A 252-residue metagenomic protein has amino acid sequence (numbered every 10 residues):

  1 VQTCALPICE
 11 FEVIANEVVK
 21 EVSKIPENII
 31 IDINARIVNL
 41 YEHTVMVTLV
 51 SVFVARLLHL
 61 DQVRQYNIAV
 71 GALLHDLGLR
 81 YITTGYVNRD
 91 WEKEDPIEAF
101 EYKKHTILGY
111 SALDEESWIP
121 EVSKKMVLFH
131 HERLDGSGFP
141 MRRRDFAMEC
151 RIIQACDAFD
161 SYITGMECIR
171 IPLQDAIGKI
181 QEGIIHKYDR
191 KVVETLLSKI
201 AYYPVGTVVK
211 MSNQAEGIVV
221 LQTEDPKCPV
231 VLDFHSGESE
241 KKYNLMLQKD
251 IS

Functional and structural regions predicted by a protein language model:
V1, A5-E101, D114: Acidic/His-rich, divalent-metal-binding segments that scaffold phosphate/diphosphate chemistry
V1-C9, C168-S252: Terminal helices and disordered tails flanking the catalytic cores of nucleotide-processing hydrolases
I14-E21, A112, K179, T195 (+1 more regions): Residues that form generic nucleotide/phosphate-binding pockets
V47, V70-Y81, I97-V193, Y202 (+2 more regions): Alpha-helical scaffolding flanking metal-ion-dependent phosphate/phosphodiester catalytic sites
R56, Y110-S111, Q214-G217: Short amphipathic alpha-helical segments with coiled-coil-like heptad repeat character
Y86, D90-W91, G138, R143 (+1 more regions): Solvent-exposed, flexible loop/coil residues
